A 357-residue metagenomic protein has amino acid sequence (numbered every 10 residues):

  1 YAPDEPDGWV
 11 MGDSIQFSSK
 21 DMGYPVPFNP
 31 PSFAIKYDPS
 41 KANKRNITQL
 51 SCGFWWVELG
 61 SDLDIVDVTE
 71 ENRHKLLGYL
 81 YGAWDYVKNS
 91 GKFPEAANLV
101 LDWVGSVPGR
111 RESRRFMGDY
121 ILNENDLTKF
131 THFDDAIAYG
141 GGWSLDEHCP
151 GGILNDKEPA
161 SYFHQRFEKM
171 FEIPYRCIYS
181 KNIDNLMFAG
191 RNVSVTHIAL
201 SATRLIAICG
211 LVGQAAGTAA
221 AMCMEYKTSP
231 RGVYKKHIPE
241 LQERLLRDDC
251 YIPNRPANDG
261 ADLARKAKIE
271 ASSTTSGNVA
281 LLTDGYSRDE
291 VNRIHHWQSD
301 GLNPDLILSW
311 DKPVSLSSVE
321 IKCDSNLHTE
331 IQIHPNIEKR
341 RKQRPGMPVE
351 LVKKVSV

Functional and structural regions predicted by a protein language model:
Y1-R265: Flavin (FAD/FMN)-binding glycine-rich loop and adjacent Rossmann-like elements that form
D13, P174, P304-L306, K353: Residue-level marker for the onset of beta-strands and adjacent loop->beta junctions in well-ordered domains
R247-L316, D324-L351: Disordered, acidic Ser/Thr/Pro-rich linker "stalks" and the adjacent N-terminal cap of the next globular domain
V355-V357: Short beta-strand elements bearing conserved aromatic residues within extracellular beta-rich modules
